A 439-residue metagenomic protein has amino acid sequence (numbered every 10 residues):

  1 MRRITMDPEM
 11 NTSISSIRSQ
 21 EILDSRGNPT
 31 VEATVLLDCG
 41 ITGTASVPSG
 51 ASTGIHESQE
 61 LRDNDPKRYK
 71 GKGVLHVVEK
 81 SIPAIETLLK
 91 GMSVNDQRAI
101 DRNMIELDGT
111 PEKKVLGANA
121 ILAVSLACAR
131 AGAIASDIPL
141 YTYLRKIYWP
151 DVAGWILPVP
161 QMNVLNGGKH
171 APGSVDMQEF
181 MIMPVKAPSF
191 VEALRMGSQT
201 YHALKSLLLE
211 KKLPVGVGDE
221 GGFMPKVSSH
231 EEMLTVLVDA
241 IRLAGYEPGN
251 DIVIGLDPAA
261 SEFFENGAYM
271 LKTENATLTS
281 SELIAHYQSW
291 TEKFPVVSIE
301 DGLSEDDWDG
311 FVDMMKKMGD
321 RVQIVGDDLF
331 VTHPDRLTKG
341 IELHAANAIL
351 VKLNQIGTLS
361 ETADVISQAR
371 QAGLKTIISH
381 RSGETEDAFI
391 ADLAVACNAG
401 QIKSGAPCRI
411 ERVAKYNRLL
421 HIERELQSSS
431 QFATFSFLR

Functional and structural regions predicted by a protein language model:
I4-V31: Short, Gly/Pro- and small/polar-rich lid/capping loops
E21, V31-C39, G43-S49, M162-P184 (+3 more regions): Short beta-strand elements
I22-D24, P29-A33, E112-A135, V159-V175 (+3 more regions): Conserved phosphate/anionic-ligand binding catalytic regions in large, soluble enzymes, centered on
N28, K72-K80, M92-R102, N119 (+18 more regions): Conserved active-site and cofactor/substrate-binding residues in soluble primary-metabolism enzymes
L37-I41, I82, E86-S93, M104 (+12 more regions): Structural signal for hydrophobic packing residues in well-ordered secondary-structure cores of soluble enzyme domains
P48-I138, I147, L194, G222: Metal- or metallocofactor-binding catalytic centers and their adjacent structured scaffolds across diverse enzyme
H56, W149-P150, W155-G221: Mobile "lid/hinge" segments at catalytic clefts and subdomain interfaces of large enzymes
E231-R439: Catalytic core of soluble alpha/beta enzymes
